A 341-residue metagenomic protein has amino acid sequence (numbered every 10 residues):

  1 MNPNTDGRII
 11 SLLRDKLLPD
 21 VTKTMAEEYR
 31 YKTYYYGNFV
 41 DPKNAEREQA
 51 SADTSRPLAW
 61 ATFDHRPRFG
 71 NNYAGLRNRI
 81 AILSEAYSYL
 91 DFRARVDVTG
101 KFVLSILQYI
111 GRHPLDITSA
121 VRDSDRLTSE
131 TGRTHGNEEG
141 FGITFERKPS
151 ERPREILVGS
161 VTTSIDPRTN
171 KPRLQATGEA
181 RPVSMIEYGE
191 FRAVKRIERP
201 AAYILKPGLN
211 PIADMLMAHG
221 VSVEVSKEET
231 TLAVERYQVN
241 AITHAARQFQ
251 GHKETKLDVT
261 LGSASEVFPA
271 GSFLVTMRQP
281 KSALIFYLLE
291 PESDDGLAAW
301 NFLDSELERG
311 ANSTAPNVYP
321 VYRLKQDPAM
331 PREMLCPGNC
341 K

Functional and structural regions predicted by a protein language model:
M1-K341: Structured catalytic-domain cores with a bias toward divalent-metal coordination
